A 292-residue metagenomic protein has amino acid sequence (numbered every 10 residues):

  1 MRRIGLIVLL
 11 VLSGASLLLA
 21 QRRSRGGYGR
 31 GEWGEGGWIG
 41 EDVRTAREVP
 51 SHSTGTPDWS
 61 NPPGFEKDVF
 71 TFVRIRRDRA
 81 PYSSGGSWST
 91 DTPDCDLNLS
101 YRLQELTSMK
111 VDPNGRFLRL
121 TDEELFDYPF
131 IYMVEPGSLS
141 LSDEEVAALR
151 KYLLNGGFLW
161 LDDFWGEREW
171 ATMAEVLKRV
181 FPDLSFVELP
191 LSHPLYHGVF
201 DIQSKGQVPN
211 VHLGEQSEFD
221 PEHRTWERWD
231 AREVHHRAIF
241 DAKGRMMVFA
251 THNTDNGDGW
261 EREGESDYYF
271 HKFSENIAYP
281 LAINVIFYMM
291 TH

Functional and structural regions predicted by a protein language model:
M1-I4: Positively charged n-region of N-terminal signal peptides that target proteins for export
I7-A15: Bacterial N-terminal signal peptides
A20-F130, V134-G137, D255-G257, E261-H292: Aromatic-Pro/Gly-enriched surface loop or interdomain linker that acts as a lid/target-recognition segment
S24-W38, V43, R47-S53, S83 (+3 more regions): An acidic, glycine-rich "communication" segment
F72, F130-W170: Short alpha-beta junction capping motif
I75-D78, M133-P136, D162-W165, L189-S192 (+1 more regions): Active-site-proximal beta-strand/loop segments in catalytic clefts of secreted hydrolases
D96-S100, V146, R150, W170-A174 (+1 more regions): Extracytoplasmic/secreted envelope proteins and their assembly/folding machinery, especially bacterial periplasmic
M109-R119, L161-G166, L184-S192: Surface-exposed patches in mature extracellular/periplasmic domains of secreted proteins
